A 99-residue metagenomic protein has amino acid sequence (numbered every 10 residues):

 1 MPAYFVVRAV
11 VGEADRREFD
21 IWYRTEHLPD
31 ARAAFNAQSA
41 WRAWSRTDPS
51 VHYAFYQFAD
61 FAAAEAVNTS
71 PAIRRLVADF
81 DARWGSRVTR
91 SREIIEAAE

Functional and structural regions predicted by a protein language model:
M1-P2, A72: N-terminal intrinsically disordered, low-complexity tails enriched in polar/charged
P2-V10, Y53: Active-site-flanking beta-strand signature of metal-NTP-handling nucleotidyl enzymes and homologous cyclase-like
R8, W41, E93-I95: Residues in well-ordered beta-strands of folded domains
E13-A34: K/E-rich alpha-helical interaction surfaces of small helical-bundle regulatory domains
D15, S50, A63: Short phosphate-engaging motifs
P29-Y53: Short, glycine- and small/hydrophobic-rich beta-strand elements in well-ordered beta-sheets
A33-Q38, Q57-I94: An amphipathic, aromatic/His-enriched active-site/gating alpha helix that lines ligand/cofactor pockets
A97-E99: Catalytic "initiation/cleavage/transfer" segments centered on a nucleophilic residue and adjacent nucleic-acid-engaging
